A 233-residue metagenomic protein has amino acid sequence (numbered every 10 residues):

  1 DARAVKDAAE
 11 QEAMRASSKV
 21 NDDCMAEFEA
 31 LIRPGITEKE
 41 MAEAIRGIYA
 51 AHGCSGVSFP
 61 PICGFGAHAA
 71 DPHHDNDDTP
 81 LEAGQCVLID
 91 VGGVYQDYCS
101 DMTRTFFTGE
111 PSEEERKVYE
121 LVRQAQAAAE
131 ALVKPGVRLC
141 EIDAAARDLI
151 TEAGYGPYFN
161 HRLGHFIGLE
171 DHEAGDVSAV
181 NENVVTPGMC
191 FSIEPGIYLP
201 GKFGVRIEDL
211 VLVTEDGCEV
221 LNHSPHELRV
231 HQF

Functional and structural regions predicted by a protein language model:
D1-F233: Active-site neighborhoods and metal-handling regions in enzymes and metal-associated proteins
